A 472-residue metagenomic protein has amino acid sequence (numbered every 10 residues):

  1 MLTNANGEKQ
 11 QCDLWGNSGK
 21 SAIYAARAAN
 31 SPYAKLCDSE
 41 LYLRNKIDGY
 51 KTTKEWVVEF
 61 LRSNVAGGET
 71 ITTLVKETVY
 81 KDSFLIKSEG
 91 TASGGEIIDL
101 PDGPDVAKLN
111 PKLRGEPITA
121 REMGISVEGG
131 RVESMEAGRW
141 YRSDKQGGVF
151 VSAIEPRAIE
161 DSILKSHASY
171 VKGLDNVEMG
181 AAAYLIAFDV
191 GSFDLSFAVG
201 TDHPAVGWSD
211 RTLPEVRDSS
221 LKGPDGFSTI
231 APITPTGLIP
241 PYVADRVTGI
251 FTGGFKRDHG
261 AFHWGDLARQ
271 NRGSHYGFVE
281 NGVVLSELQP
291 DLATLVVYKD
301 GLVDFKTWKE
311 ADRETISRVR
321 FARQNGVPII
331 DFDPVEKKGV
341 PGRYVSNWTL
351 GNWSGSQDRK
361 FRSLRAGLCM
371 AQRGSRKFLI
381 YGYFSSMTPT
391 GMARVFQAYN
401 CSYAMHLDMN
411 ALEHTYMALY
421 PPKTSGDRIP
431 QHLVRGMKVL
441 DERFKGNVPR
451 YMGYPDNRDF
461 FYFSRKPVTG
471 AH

Functional and structural regions predicted by a protein language model:
M1-V283: Zymogen propeptides
R27, R44, R62, R114 (+21 more regions): Arginine residue identity/basic-tract feature
V199-S385, P389-M392, F396-Q397: Aspartyl protease catalytic domain
I329-F332, V340-R343, W353-A471: Extended C-terminal subregions enriched in glycine
